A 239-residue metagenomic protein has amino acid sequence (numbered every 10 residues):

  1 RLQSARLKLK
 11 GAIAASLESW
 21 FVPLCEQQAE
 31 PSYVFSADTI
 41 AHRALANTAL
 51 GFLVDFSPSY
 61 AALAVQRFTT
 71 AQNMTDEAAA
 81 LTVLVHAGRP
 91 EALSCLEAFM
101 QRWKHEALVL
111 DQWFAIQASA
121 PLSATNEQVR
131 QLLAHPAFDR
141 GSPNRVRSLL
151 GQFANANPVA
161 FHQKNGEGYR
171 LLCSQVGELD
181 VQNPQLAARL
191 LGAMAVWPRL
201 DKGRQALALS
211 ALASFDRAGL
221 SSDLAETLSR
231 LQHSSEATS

Functional and structural regions predicted by a protein language model:
R1-S239: Long, ordered, helix-rich scaffold segments
